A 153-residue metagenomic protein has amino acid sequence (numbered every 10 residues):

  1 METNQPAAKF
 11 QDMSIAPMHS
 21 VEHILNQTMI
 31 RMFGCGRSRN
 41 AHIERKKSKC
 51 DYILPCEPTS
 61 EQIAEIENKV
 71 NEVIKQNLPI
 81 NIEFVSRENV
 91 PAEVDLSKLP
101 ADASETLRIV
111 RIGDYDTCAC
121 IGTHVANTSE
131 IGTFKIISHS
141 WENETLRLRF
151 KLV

Functional and structural regions predicted by a protein language model:
M1-V153: Active-/binding-site microenvironments in catalytic and ligand-binding cores
